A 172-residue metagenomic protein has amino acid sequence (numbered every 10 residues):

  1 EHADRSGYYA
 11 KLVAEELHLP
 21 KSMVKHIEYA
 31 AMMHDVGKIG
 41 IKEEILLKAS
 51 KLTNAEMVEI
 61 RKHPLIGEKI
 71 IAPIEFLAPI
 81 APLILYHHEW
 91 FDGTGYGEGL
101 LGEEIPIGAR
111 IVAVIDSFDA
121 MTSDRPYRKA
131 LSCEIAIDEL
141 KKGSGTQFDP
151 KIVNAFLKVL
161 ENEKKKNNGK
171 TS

Functional and structural regions predicted by a protein language model:
E1-S172: Metal-dependent catalytic cores of enzymes that make or break cyclic nucleotides and related phosphoester linkages
